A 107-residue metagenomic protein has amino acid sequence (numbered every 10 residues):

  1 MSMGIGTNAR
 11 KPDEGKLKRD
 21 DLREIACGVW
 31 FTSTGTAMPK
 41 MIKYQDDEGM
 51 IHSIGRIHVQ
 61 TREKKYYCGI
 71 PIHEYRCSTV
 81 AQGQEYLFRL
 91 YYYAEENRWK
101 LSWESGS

Functional and structural regions predicted by a protein language model:
M1-S107: Cysteine-centric segments in proteins
